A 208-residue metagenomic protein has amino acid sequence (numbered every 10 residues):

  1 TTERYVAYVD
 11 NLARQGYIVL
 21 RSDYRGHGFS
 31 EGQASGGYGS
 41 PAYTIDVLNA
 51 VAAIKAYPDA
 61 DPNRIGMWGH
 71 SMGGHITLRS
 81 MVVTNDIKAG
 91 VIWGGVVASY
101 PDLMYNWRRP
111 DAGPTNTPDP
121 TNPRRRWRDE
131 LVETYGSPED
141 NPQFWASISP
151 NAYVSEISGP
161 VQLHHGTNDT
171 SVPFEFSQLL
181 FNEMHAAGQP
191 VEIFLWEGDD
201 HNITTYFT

Functional and structural regions predicted by a protein language model:
T2-R21: Short amphipathic alpha-helix adjacent to the substrate-entry channel of hydrolases
Y38-P58: Alpha/beta-hydrolase active-site loop
A42, P101-Y153, G159: Mobile cap/lid helix-loop segments that gate and shape the active-site cleft of serine hydrolases
A60-S71: Alpha/beta-hydrolase fold nucleophile elbow
G74-N85: Short glycine-enriched nucleophile-adjacent loop and the immediately C-terminal alpha-helix near the catalytic center
I157, L163-H165, D169: Short beta-strand/loop motif that positions the catalytic acidic residue of the alpha/beta-hydrolase fold
T170-F176: Conserved alpha/beta-hydrolase "acid-adjacent" motif
Q178-T208: C-terminal catalytic histidine-bearing segment of alpha/beta-hydrolase fold enzymes
